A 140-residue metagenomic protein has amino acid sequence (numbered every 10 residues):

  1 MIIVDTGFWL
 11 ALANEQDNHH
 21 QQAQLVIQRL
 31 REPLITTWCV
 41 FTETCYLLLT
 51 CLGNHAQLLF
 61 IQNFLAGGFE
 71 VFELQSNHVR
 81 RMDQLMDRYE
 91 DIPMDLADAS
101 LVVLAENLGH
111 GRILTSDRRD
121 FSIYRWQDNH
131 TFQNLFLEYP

Functional and structural regions predicted by a protein language model:
M1-T36, L49-I61, Y139-P140: Short, well-structured N-terminal submotif of metal-dependent ribonuclease cores
G7-F8, C39, N77, R119: Alpha-helix/helix-capping structural signal
R29-P33, G67, I92: Structured helix-beta-strand junction loops
C51-H55, E90, N129-Q133: Short, hinge-like loop/turn segments at secondary-structure boundaries
V71-S116: Active-site neighborhoods of divalent-metal-dependent phosphate/nucleic-acid chemistry enzymes
G109-P140: Acidic, PIN/NYN-like endoribonuclease modules and their adjacent C-terminal/linker elements
